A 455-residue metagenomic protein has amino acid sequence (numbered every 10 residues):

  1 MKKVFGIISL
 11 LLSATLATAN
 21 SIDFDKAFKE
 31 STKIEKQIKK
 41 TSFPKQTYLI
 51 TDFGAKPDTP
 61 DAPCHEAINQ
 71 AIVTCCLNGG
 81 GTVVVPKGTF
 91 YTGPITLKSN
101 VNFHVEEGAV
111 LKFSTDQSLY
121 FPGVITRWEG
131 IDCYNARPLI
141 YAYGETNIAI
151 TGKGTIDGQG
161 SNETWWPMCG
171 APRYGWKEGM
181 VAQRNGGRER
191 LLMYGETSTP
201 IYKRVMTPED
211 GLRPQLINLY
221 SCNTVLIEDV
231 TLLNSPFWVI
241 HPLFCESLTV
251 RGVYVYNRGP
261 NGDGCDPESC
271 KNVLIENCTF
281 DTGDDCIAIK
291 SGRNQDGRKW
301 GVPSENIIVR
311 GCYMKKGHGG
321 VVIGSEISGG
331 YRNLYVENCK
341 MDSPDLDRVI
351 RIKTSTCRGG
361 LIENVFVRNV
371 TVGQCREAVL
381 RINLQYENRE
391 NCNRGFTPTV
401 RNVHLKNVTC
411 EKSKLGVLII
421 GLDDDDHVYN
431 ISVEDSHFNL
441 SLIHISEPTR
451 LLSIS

Functional and structural regions predicted by a protein language model:
M1-I22: Bacterial Sec-dependent N-terminal signal peptides
S21-A67: Right-handed parallel beta-helix/beta-solenoid
H65, L77-R127, C133-A136, T155: N-terminal extracellular ligand-recognition/capping segment immediately after the signal peptide
I72-C75, Y91-S99, W238-F244, E276-C278 (+4 more regions): Short, T/G/N/S-enriched strand-turn elements that build extracellular solenoid repeat scaffolds
C75, K112-Y220, D229-T231, D296-G297 (+1 more regions): Extracellular polysaccharide-degrading/modifying enzymes targeting complex plant/algal/animal polysaccharides
G80, P94, S114-D116, A136 (+12 more regions): Short glycine/acidic-rich loop motifs that flank beta-strands on beta-rich extracellular proteins
E107-G108, T146-T155, N223-L233, E246-N257 (+6 more regions): Right-handed parallel beta-helix
I443-I454: Single conserved hydrophobic/aromatic residue that forms the stacking wall/gate of nucleotide- or nucleobase-binding
